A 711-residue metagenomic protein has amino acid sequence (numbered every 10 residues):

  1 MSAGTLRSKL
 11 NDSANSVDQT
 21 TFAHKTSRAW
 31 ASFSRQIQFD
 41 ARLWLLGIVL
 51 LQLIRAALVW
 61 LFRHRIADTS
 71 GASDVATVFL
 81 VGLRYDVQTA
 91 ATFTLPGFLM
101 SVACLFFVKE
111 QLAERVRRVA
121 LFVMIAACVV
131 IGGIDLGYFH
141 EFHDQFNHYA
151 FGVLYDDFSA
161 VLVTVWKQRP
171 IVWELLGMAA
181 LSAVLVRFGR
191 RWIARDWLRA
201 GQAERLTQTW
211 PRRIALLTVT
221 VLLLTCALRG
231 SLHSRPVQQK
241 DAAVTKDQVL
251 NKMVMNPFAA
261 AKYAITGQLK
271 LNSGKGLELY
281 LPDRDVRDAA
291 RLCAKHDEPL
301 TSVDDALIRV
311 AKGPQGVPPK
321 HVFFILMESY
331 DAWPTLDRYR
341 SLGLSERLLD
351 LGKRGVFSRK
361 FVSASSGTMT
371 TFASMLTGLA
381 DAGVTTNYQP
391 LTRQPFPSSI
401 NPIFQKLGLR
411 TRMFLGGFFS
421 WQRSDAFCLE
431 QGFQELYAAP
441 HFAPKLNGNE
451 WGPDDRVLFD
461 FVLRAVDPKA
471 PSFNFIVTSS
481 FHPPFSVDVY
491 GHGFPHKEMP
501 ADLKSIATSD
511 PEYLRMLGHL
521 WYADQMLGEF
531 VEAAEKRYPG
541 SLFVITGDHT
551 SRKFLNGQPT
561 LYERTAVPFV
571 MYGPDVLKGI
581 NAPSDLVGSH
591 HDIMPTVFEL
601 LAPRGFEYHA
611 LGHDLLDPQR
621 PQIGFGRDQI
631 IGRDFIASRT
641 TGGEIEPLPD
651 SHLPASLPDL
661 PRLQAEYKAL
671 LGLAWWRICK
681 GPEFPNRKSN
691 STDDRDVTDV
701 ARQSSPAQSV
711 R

Functional and structural regions predicted by a protein language model:
M1-R28, T698-R711: Short, intrinsically disordered terminal tails adjacent to the first/last structured region
L6, T20-N272, R711: Transmembrane and membrane-interface helices of multi-pass, inner-membrane envelope-modifying transferases
F22, T26, W30, S34 (+2 more regions): Intrinsic-disorder-associated interaction segments
L50, H148, Y155-S159, D247 (+8 more regions): Alpha-helix initiation and N-capping motif
G82, D86, T164, R187 (+9 more regions): Residues that form generic nucleotide/phosphate-binding pockets
L112-V116, S273-R284, Y388-T392, L611-H613: Short alpha-helical "patches" and their helix-cap loops
V254, A259, Y263-I308, K353 (+2 more regions): The feature marks either
C293-R711: Solvent-exposed soluble domains appended to multi-pass membrane proteins
